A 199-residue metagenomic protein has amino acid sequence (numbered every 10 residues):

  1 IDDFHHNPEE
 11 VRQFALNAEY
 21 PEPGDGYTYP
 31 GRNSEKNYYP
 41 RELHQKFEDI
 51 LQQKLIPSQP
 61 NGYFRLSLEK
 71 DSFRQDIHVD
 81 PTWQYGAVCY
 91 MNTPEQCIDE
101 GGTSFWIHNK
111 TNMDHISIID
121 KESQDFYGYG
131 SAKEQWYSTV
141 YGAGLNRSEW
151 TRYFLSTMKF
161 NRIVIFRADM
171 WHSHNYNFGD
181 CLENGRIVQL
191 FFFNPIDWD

Functional and structural regions predicted by a protein language model:
I1-I165, D169-D199: Fe(II)/2-oxoglutarate oxygenase catalytic core
